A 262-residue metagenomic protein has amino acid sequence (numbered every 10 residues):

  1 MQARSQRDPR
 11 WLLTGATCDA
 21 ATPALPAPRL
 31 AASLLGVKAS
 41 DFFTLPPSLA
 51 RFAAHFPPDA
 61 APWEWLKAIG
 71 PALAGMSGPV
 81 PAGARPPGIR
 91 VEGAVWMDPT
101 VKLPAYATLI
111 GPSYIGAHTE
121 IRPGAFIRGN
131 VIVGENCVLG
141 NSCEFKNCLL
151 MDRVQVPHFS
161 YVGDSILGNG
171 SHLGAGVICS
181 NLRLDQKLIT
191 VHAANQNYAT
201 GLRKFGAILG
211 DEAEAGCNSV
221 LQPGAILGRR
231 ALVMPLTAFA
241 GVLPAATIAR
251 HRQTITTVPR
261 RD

Functional and structural regions predicted by a protein language model:
M1-G88, R230, L236, A245-T247 (+1 more regions): Terminal amphipathic alpha-helical/low-complexity segments used for targeting or macromolecular assembly
A68-Y114: Long amphipathic N-terminal alpha/beta scaffold segment
A94-W96, Y114, I132, I166 (+2 more regions): Residue-level "contact hotspot" at macromolecular interaction interfaces
M97-V138: Glycine-rich active-site/cofactor-binding loop and its immediate structural neighborhood
N141, L150-D262: Glycine-rich hexapeptide-repeat left-handed beta-helix
